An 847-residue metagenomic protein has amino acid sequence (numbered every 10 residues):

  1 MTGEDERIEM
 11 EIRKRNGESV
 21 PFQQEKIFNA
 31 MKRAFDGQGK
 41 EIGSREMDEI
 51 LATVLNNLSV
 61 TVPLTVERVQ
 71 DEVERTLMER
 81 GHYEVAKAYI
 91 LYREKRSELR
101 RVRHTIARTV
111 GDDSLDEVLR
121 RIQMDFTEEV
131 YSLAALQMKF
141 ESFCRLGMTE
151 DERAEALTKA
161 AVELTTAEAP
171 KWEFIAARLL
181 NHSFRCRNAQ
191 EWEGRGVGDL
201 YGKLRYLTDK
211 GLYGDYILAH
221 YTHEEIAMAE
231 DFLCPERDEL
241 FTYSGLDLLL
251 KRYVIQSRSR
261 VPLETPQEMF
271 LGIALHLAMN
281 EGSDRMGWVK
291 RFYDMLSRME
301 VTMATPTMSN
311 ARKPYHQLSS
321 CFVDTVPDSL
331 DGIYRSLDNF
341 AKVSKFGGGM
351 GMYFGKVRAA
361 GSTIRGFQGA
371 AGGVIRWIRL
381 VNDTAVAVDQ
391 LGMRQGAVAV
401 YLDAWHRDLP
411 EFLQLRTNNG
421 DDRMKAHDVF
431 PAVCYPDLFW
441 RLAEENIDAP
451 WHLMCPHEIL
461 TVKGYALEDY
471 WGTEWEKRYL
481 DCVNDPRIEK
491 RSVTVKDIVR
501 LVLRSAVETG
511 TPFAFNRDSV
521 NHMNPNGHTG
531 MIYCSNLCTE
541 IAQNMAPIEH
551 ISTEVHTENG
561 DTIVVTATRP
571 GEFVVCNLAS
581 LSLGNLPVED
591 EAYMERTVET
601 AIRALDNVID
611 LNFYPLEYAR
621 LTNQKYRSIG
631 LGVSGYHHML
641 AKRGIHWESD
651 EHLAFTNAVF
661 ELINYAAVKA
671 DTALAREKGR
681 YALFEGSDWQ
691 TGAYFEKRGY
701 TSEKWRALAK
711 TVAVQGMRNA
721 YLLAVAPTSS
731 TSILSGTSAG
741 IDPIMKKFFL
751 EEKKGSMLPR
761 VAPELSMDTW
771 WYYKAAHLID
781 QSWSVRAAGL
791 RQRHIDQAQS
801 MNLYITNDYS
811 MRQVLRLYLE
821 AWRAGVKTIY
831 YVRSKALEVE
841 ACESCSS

Functional and structural regions predicted by a protein language model:
T2-I8, E18, S44-L271, G287-Y293: Core nucleic-acid recognition elements
E18-F22, I42-R45, V110, V261-E264 (+18 more regions): Alpha-helix capping and helix-loop boundary segments enriched in small/acidic/polar residues
Q23-E41, L115-E129, L271-A278, A739-I744: Short, surface-exposed, low-complexity cationic segments
A88-R96, V102, W172-L204, Y435 (+7 more regions): Terminal amphipathic helices with adjacent charged low-complexity linkers/tails
A189-S283, G366-L380, Q390-G396, Y401-N536 (+2 more regions): Conserved, charged catalytic cores of large soluble enzymes
T222-C234, D238-D247, T539-Q543, L605 (+5 more regions): Catalytic alpha/beta core of large soluble enzyme barrels
I255, V261, F270-R285, V289 (+10 more regions): Function-dense linear segments that define catalytic or interfacial modules in macromolecule-processing proteins
M295, L337, T597-R620, S628 (+2 more regions): Internal maturation/activation junctions in enzymes
